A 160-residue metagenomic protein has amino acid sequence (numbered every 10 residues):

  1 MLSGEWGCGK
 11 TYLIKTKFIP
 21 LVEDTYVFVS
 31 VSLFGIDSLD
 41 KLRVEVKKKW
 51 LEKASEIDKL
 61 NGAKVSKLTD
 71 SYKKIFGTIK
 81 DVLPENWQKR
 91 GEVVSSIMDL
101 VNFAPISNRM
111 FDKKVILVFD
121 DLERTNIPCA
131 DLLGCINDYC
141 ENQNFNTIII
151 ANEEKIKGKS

Functional and structural regions predicted by a protein language model:
G4-E5, T11-V115: P-loop NTPase nucleotide-binding core
E5-G7, L33-I36, L122, I150-E154: An acidic- and aromatic-residue-enriched active-site/binding cleft used to recognize and process polar
C8-Y12, V94-I97, T125-P128, A151 (+1 more regions): A short linear-motif detector with a strong N-terminal bias
N108-E154: Conserved Walker B catalytic segment
I156-S160: Short regulatory helix/loop adjacent to the ATP-binding pocket of P-loop NTPases
